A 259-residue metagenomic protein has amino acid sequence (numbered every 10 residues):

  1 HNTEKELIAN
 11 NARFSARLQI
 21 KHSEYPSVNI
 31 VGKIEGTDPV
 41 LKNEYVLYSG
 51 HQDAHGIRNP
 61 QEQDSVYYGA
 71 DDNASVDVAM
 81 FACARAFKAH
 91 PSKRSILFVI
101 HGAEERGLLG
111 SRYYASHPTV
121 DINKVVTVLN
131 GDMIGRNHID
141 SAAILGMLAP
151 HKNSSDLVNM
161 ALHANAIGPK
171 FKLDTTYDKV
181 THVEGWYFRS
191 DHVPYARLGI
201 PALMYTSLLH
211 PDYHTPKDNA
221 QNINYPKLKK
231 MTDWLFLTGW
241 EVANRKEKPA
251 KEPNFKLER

Functional and structural regions predicted by a protein language model:
H1-G69, R85, K93: Soluble metallo-hydrolase cores and metallopeptidase-like ectodomains found primarily in the secretory/periplasmic
H1-N2, S92, H101-M204: Metal-dependent peptidase/peptidase-like ectodomains
R17-K21, Q61-N73, H101, A142-K152 (+2 more regions): Second-shell loop/turn segments in exported
K21-Y25, D38-P39, Q52-G56, A103-G107 (+3 more regions): Solvent-exposed loop/turn segments at secondary-structure junctions within structured extracellular/periplasmic domains
K42-Y45, I57-E62, L108-R112, D140-S141 (+1 more regions): Short, solvent-exposed loop/turn and secondary-structure capping segments
S49, G56, V183-T232: Zn-dependent metallopeptidase/amidohydrolase metal-coordination segment
G69-C83: Active-site alpha-helical elements of protease catalytic centers
R85, A89, T206-R259: His/Asp/Glu-rich mid-to-C-terminal helical/loop segments that flank catalytic regions of hydrolases
